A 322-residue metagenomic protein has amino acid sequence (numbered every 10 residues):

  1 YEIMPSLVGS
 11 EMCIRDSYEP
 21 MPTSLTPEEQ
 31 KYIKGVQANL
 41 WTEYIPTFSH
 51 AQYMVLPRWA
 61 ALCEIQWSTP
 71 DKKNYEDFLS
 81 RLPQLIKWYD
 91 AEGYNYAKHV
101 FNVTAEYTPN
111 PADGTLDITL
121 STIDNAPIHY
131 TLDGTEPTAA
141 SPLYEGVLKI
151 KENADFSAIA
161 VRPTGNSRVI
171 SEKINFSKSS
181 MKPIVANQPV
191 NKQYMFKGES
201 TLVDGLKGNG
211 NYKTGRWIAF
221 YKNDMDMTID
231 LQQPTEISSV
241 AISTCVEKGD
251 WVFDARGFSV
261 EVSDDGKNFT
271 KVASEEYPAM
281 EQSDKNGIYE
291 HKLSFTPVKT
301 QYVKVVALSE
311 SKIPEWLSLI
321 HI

Functional and structural regions predicted by a protein language model:
Y1-G9, C13-I14, I320-H321: Single conserved hydrophobic/aromatic residue that forms the stacking wall/gate of nucleotide- or nucleobase-binding
V8-E11, R15-L116: Flexible, acidic glycine-rich loops studded with aromatic residues
P27-Y32, T122, P297-K299: Extracellular/periplasmic catalytic domains that process cell-envelope and extracellular macromolecules
K31-G35, T115, E145, I237 (+2 more regions): Active-site lining segments that contact anionic ligands and/or coordinate catalytic metals
K73, L79-T228, C245, D254: Short, compositionally stereotyped local motifs that mark structural "simplifiers"
G134-L143, V272-I288: Solvent-exposed beta-strand/loop surfaces of large extracellular or lumenal domains
G210-A273, Y277, G287-I320: Aromatic, loop-rich ligand-recognition surfaces of beta-strand-rich domains
